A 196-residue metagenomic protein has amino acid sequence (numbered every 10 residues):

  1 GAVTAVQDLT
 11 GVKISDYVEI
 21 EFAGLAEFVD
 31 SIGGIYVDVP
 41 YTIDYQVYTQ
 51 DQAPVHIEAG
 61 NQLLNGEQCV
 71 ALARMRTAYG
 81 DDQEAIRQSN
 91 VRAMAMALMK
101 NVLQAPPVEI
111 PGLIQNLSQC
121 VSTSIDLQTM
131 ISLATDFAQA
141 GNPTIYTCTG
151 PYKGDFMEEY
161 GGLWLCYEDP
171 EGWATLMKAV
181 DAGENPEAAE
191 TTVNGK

Functional and structural regions predicted by a protein language model:
G1-K13, V18-L25, V39-P40, Y45-Q50: Non-cytosolic head/periplasmic domains of membrane-anchored proteins
V3-Q7, F22-A26, D30-I32, E67-V70 (+5 more regions): Extracytoplasmic/secreted envelope proteins and their assembly/folding machinery, especially bacterial periplasmic
V6, T10-D16, E58-A59, T77-I86 (+3 more regions): Second-shell loop/turn segments in exported
Q7-G11, D30-V37, R74, A78 (+4 more regions): Sec-exported extracytoplasmic/periplasmic mature domains
I14-E21, D38-T42, A105-L113, E187-V193: Surface-exposed patches in mature extracellular/periplasmic domains of secreted proteins
D16-E19, A71-L72, Y146-T149: Structural recognition of the beta-strand scaffold that forms the well-ordered cores of secreted hydrolase catalytic
A26-E109: Flexible, polar/acidic helix-loop-strand segments at domain edges
L64, C120-K196: C-terminal solvent-exposed extensions
